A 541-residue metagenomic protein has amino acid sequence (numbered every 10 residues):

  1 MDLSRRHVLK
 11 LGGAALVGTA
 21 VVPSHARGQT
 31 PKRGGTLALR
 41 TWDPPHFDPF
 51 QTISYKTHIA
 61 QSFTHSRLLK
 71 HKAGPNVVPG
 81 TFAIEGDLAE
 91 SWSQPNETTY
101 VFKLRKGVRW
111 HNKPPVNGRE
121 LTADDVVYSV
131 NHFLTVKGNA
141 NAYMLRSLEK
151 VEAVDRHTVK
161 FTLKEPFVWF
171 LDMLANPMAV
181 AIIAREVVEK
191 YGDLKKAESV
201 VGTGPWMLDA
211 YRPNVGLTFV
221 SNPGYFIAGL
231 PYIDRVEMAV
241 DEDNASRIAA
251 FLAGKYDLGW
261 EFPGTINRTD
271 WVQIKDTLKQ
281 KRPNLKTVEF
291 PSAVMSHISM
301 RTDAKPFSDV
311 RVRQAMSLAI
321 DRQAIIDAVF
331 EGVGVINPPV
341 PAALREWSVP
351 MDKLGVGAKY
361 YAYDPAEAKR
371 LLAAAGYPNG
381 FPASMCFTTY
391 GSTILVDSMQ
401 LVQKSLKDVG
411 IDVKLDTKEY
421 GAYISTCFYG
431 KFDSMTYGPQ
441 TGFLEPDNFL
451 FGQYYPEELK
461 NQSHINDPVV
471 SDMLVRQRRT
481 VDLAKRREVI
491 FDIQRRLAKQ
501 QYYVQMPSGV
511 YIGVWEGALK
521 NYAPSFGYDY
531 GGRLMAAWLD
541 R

Functional and structural regions predicted by a protein language model:
M1-L9, T19, S24-A26, V310-Q314: Twin-arginine (Tat) signal peptide motif
V8, A15-G18, H25, Y55-I59 (+9 more regions): Detector for C-terminal structural segments
A38, G118, T122-Y128, R156-T162 (+11 more regions): Alpha-helical secondary-structure segments
R40-N96, N131, S199-T203: N-terminal lobe/hinge region of extracytoplasmic solute-binding protein
D43-Q61, L88, P114-N117, N141 (+6 more regions): A structural "hinge/loop" feature
E90-G138, K160, M238-A239, R247-A250 (+2 more regions): Aromatic- and charge-enriched surface segment that lines or borders ligand/interaction sites
S93, V101-K103, N139-V187, A210: Surface-exposed binding/hinge segments that line and control ligand-binding clefts or catalytic entry sites
K150-V151, D209-V220, E237-A304, Q323: Extracellular/periplasmic solute-recognition and catalytic clefts
